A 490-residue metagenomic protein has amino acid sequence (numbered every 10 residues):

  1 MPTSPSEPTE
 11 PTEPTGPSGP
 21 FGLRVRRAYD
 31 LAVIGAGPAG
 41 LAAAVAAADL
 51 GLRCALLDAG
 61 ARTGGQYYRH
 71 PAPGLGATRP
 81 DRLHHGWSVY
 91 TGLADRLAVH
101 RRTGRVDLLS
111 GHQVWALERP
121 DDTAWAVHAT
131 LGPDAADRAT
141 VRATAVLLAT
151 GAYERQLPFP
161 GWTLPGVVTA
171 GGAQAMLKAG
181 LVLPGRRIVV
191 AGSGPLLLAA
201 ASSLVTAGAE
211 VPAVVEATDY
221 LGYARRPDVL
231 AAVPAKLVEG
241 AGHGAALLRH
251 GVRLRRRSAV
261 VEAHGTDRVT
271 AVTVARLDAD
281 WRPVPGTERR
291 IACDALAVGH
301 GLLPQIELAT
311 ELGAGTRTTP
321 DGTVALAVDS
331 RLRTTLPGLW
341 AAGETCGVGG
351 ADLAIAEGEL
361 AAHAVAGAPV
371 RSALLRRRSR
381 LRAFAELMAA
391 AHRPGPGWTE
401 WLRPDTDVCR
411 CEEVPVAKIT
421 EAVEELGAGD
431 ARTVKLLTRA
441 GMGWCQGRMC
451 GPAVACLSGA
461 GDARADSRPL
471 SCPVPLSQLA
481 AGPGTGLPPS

Functional and structural regions predicted by a protein language model:
P2, G19-T438, M442-W444, R448-S490: Residues forming the flavin
P2-P20: Compositionally biased, intrinsically disordered low-complexity segments enriched for polar/charged residues
